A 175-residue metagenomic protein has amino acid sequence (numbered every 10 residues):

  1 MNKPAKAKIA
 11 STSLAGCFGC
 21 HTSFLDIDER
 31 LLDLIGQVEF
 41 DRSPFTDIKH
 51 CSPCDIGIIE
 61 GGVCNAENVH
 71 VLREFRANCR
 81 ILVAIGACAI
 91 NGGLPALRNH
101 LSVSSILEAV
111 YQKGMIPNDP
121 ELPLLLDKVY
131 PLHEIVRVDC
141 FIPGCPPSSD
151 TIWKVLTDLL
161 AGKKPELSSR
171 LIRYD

Functional and structural regions predicted by a protein language model:
M1-D175: Iron-sulfur-associated redox domains of electron-transfer enzymes in respiratory and anaerobic energy metabolism
